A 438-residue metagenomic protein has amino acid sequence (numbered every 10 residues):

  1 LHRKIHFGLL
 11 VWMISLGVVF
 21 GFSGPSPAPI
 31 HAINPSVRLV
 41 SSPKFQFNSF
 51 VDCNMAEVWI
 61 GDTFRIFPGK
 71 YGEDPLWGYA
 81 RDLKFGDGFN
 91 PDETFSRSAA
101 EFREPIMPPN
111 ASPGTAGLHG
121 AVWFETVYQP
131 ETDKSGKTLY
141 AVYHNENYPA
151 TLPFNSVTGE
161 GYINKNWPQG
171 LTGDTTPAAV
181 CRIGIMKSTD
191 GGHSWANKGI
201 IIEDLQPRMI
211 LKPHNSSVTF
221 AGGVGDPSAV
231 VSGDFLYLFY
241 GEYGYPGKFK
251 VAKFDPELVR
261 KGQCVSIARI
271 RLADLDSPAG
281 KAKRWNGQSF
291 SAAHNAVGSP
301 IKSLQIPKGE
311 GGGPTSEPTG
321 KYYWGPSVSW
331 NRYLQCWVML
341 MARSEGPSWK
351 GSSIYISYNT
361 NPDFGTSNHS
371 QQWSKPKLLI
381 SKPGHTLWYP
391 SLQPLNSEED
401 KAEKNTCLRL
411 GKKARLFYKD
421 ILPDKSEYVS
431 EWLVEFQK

Functional and structural regions predicted by a protein language model:
L1-I5: N-terminal secretory signal peptides that target proteins for export/translocation
G8-V19: Bacterial N-terminal signal peptides
F22-A121, Y128-N215, S232-K321, N331-H385 (+2 more regions): Beta-rich carbohydrate-recognition and catalytic domains
D52-N54, F124, V224-D226, Y323-G325 (+1 more regions): Conserved positions at the start
Y128, S228-V230, S327-S329, Q393: Conserved beta-strand position repeated across blades of beta-propeller domains
A179, A221-G223: Residues that define the transmembrane beta-barrel architecture of outer-membrane proteins
H214-F220, Q393-L395: Short, surface-exposed secondary-structure junctions/capping segments
Q393-K404: A short, acidic, amphipathic alpha-helical segment used as a generic capping/interface helix at domain edges
